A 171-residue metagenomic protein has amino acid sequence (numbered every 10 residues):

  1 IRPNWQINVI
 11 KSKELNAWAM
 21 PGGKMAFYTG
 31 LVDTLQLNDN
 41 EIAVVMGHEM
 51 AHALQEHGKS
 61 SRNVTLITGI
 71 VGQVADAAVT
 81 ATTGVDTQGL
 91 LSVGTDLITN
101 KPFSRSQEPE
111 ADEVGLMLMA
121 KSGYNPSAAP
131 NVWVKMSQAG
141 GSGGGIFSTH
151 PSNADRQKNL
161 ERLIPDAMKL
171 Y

Functional and structural regions predicted by a protein language model:
I1-Y171: A Zn2+-metalloprotease active-site environment signal
